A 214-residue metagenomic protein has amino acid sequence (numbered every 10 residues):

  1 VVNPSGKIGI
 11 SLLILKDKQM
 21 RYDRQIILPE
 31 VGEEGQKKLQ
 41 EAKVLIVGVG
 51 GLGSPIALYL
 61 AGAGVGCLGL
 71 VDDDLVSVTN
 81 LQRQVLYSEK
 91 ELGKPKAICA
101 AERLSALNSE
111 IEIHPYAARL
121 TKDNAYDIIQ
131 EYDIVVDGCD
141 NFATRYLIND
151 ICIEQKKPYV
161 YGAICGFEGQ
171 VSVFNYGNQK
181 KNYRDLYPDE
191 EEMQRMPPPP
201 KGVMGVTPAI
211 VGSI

Functional and structural regions predicted by a protein language model:
V2-I8: Extreme N-terminal basic, low-complexity initiation segments that serve as generic localization/processing leaders
L12-I214: Adenine nucleotide-associated cytosolic modules
